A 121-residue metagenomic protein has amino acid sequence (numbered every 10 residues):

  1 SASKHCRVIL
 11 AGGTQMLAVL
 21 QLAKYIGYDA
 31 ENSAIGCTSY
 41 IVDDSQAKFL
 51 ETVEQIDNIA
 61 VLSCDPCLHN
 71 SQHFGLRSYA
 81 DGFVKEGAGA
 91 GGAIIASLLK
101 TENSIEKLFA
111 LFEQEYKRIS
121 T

Functional and structural regions predicted by a protein language model:
S1-T121: Helical "lid/coupling" subdomains associated with nucleotide-phosphate turnover
